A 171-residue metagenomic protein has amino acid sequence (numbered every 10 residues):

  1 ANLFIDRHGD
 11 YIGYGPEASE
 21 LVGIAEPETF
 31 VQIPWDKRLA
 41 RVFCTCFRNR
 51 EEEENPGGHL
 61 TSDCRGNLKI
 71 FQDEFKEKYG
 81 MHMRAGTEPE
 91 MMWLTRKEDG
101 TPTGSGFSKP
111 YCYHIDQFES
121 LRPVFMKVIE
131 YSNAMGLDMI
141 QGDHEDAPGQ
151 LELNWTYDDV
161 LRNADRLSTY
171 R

Functional and structural regions predicted by a protein language model:
A1-H144, V160-T169: ATP/Mg2+-dependent ligation/transfer catalytic cores
Q141-T156: Active-site-proximal, well-structured secondary-structure segments within enzyme catalytic domains
